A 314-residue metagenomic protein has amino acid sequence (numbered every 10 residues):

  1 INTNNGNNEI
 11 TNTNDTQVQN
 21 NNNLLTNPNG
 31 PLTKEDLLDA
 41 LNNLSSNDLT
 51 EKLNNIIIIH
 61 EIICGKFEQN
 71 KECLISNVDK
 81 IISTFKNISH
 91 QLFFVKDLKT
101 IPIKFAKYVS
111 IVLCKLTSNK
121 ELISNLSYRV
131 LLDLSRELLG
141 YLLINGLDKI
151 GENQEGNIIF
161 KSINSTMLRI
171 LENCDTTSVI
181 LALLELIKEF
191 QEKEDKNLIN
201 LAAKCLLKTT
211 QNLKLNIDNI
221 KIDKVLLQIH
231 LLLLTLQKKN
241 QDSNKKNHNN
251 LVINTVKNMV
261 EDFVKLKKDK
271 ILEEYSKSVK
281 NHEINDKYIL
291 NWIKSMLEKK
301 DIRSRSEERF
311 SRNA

Functional and structural regions predicted by a protein language model:
I1-N27: Extended, low-complexity intrinsically disordered regions enriched in serine/proline/glycine/threonine
N2, K245-S306: Eukaryotic acidic, Ser/Thr-rich intrinsically disordered low-complexity regions
Q19-L143, T166-L181: Alpha-helical solenoid scaffolds in large eukaryotic transport, assembly, and signaling factors
L24-T26, K66-D79, L98-P102, N119-L132 (+5 more regions): HEAT/armadillo-like alpha-solenoid scaffolds in large eukaryotic assembly and transport factors
G30-E35, L74-K96, R129-D148, C174-I180 (+3 more regions): Amphipathic alpha-helical segments within extended alpha-helical solenoids and repeat-rich scaffolds in large
I59-C64, Y108-K120, L138, L142 (+5 more regions): Hydrophobic residues within the alpha-helices of tandem HEAT/HEAT-like
S306-A314: Conserved small/polar residues in nucleotide/adenosyl-binding loops
